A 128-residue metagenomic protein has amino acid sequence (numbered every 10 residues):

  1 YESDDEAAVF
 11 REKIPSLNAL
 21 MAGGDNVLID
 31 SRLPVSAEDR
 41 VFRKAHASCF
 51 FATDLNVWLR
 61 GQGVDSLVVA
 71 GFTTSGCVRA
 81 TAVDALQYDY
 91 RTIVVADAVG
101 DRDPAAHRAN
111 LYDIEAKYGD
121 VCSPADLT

Functional and structural regions predicted by a protein language model:
S3, F10-T128: Active-site-adjacent betaalpha module
